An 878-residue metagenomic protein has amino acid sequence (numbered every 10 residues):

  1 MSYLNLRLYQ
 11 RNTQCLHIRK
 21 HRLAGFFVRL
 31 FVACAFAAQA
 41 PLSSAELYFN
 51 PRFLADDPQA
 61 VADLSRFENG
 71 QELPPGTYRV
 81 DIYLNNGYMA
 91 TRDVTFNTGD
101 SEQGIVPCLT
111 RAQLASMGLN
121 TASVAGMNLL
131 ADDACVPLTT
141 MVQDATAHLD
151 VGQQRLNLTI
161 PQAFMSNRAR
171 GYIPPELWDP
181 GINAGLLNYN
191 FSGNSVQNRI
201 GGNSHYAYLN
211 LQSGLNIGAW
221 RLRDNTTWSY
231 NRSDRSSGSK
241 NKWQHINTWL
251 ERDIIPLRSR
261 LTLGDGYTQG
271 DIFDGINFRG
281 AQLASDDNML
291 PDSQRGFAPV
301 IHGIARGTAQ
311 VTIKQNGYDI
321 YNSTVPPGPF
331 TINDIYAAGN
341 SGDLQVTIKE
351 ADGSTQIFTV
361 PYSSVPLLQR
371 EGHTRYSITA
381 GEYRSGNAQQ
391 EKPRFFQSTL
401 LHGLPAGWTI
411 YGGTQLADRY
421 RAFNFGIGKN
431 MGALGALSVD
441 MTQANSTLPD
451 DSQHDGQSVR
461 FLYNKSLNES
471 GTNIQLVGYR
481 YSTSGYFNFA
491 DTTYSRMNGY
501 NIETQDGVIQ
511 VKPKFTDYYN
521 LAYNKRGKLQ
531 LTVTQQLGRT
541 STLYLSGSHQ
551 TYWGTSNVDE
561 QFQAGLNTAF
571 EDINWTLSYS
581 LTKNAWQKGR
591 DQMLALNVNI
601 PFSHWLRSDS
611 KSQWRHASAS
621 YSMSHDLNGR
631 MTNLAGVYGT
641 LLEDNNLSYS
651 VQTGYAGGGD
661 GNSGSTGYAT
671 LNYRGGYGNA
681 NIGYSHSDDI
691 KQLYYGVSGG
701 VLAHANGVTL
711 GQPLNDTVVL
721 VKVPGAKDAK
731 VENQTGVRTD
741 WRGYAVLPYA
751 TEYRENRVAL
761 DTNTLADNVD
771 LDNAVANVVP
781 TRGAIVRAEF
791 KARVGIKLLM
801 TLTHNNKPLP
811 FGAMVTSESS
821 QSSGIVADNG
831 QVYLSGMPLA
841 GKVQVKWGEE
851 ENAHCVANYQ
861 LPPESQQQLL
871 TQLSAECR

Functional and structural regions predicted by a protein language model:
S2-R11, I18-R19, F27-F297, D626-L702: Post-signal-peptide, soluble extracytosolic/periplasmic N-terminal scaffold domains of envelope/secretory systems
F67-G70, Y83-L84, I173-L177, V300-T308 (+3 more regions): Structural motif
R111-S116, Q345-I348, A669, Y753-L765 (+1 more regions): A short, solvent-exposed beta-strand micro-motif common in secreted/extracellular proteins
G118-N120, F164, D761-V775, W847-Q860: A short, solvent-exposed loop/turn motif at the edges and junctions of modular extracellular/periplasmic domains
R155-T159, P366-Q369, A774-G795, Y859-R878: Extracellular beta-sheet/turn segments enriched in Thr/Pro/Gly and aliphatic residues
Q162, G181-R199, W220-R232, L261-D265 (+12 more regions): Transmembrane beta-strand segments that form the barrel wall of outer-membrane beta-barrel proteins
W178-P180, H205-G218, K242-I255, K392-A406 (+11 more regions): Feature captures outer-membrane beta-barrel proteins of Gram-negative bacteria and organelles
V511-D517, A522-E818, S823, A827-L839: Exposed, low-structure sequence patches enriched in small/polar residues
